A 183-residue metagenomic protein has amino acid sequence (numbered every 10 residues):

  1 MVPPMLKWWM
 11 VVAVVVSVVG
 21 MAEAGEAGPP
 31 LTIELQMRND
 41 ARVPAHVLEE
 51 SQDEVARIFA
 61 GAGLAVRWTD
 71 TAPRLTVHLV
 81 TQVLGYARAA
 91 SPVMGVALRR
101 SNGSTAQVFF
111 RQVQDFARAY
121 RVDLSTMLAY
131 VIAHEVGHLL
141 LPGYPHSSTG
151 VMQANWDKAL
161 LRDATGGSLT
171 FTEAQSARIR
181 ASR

Functional and structural regions predicted by a protein language model:
M1-M10: Bacterial N-terminal signal peptides that target proteins for export
W9-G20: Bacterial N-terminal signal peptides
A22-A27: Boundary at the C-terminal end of the N-terminal hydrophobic targeting segment
P29-V43, R111-A117: Acidic/histidine-rich, surface-exposed loop or edge segments in extracytoplasmic proteins
T32-E34, G63-A65, V151: Residues at or immediately flanking beta-strands
A45-L139: Metzincin-family zinc-dependent endopeptidase catalytic domain
V136-V151: Catalytic Zn2+-binding segment of zinc metalloproteases
V151-S182: Post-HExxH zinc-binding segment in Zn-dependent metallohydrolases
